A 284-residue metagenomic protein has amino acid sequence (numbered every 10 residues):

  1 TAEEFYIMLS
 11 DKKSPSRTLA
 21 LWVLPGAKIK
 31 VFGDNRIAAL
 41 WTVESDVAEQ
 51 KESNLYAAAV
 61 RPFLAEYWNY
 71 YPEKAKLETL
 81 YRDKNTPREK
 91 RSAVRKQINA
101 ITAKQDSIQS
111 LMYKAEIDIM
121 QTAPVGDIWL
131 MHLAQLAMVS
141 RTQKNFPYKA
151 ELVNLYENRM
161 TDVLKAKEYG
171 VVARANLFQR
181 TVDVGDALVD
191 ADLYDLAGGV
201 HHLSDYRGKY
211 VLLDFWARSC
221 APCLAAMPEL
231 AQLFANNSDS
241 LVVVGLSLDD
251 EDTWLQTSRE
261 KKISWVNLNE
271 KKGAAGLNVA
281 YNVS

Functional and structural regions predicted by a protein language model:
T1-K104, L111: A non-transmembrane, solvent-exposed segment enriched in polar/low-complexity residues
S92-K96, T122-T142, V171: Amphipathic alpha-helical repeat scaffolds of TPR domains
K104-K114, F146-N154: Helix-turn-helix repeat elements of alpha-solenoid scaffolds
Q143-Y194, S204-K209, A235, E251 (+1 more regions): N-proximal helix/coil linker or "cap" segments that precede and/or mark the start of modular domains
R207-G208, D214-Q232: Conserved redox-active cysteine motifs that mediate thiol-disulfide chemistry, especially di-cysteine Cys-X(1-2)-Cys
Y210-V211, L241: Alpha/beta-hydrolase fold active-site loops
D214, V243-S247: Short beta-strand segments
I263, E270-S284: Thiol/disulfide oxidoreductase modules built on the thioredoxin-like
